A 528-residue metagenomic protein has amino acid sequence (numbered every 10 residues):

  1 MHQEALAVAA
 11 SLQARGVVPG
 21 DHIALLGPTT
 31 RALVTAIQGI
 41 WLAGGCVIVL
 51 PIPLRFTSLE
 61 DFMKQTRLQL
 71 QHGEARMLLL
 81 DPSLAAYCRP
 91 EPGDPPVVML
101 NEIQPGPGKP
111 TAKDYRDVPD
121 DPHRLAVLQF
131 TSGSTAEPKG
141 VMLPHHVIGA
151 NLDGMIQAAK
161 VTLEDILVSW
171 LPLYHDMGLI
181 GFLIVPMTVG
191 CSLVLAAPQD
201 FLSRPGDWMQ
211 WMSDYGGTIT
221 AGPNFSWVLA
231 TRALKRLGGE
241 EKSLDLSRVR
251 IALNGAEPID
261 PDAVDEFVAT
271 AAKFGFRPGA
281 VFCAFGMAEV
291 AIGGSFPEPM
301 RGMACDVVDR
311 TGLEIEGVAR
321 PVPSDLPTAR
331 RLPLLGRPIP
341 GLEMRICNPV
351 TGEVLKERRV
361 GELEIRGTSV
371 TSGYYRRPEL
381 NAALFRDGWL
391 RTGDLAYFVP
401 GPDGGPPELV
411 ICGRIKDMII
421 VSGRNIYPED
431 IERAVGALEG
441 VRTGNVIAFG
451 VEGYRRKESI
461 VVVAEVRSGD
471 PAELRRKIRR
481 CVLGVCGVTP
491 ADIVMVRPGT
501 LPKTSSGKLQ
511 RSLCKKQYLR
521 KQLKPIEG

Functional and structural regions predicted by a protein language model:
M1-T35, R55-K64, P119, G140-G149: Conserved AMP-binding/adenylate-forming core of the ANL superfamily
A14-R15, L42-G108, P223-N224, L229 (+2 more regions): Structural core segment of the AMP-binding/adenylate-forming
S83-A86, D200, G217-A269, V281-V290 (+1 more regions): Adenylate-forming
K109-F130, A136-E137, V147, N151 (+1 more regions): Conserved pre-ATP/AMP-binding loop-to-beta segment of ANL
G149-I166, D176-T218, A233-E240: Conserved AMP-binding/adenylation subdomain of ANL enzymes
S213, T220, G367, S372-G373 (+3 more regions): AMP-binding/adenylate-forming catalytic core of the ANL superfamily
R250-A252, I259-E408, K416-M418: Conserved AMP-binding/adenylate-forming
N445, R455-E458, G484-L509, Q522-G528: AMP-binding/adenylate-forming catalytic domain of the ANL superfamily
